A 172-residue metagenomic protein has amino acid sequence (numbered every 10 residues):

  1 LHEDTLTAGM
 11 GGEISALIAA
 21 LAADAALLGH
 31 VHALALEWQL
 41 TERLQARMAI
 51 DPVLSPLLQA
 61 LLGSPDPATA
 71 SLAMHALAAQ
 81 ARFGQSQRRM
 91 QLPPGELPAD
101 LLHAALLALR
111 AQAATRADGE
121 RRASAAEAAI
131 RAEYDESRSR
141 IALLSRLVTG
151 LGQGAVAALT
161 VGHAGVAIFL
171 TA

Functional and structural regions predicted by a protein language model:
L1-A172: Alpha-helical scaffold segments
